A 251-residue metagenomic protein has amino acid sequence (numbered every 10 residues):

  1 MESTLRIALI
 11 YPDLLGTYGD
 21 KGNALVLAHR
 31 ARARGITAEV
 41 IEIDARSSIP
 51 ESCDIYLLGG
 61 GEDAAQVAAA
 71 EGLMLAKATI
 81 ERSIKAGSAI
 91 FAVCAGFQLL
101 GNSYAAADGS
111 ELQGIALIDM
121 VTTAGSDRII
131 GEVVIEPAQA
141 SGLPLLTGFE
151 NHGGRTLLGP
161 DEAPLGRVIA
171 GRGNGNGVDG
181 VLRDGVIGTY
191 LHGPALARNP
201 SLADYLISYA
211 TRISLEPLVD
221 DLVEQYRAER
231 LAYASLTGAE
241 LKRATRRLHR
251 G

Functional and structural regions predicted by a protein language model:
M1-A86, A197-G251: N-terminal beta1-alpha1 cap of cysteine-dependent amidohydrolase-like domains
S3-L5, A140-L146, L182-I187: Beta-strand-turn-beta hairpins that frame and shape the catalytic cleft of phosphate-ester-processing enzymes
L9, V40, L117, G148-E150 (+1 more regions): Conserved beta-strand scaffold positions in the cores of enzyme catalytic domains, especially in NTP/NDP-utilizing
Y11-D13, G153-R155, G193-A195: Glycine-rich beta-alpha junction loops
I55-G59, F91, G188-Y190: Structural motif
D63-Q139: Cysteine-nucleophile active-site neighborhood
D108-D179: Pocket-forming structural segment of enzyme catalytic cores
G173-T211: A glycine-centered loop/beta-turn motif at secondary-structure junctions
